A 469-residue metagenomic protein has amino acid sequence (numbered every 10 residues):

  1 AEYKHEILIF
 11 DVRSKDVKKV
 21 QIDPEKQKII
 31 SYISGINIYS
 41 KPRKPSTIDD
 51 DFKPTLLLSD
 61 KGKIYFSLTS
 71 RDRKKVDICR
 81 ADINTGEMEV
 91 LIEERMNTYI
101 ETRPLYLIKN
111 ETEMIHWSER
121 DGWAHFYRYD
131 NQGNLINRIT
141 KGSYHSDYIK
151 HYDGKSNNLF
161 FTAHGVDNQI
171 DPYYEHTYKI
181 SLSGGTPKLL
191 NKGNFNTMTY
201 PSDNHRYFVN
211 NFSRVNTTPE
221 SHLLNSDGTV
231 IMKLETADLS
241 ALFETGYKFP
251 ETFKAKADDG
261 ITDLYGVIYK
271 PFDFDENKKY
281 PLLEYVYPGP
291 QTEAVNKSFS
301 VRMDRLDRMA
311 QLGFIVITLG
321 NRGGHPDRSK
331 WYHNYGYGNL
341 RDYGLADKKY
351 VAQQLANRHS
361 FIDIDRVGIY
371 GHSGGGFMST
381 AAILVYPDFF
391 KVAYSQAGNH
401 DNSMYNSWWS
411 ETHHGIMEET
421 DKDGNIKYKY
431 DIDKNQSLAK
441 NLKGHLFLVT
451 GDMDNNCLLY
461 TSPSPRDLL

Functional and structural regions predicted by a protein language model:
A1-P219, L223-L224: Beta-propeller folds
V20, Y32, V76-D77, E220-S221 (+5 more regions): Short, solvent-exposed loop/turn and secondary-structure capping segments
T236-A237, F243-R358, I364, H372 (+1 more regions): Cap/lid segment of the alpha/beta-hydrolase catalytic domain
Q353-H359, I364-M404: Primarily recognizes the serine-hydrolase "nucleophile elbow" in alpha/beta-hydrolase and SGNH/GDSL folds
G398-G444: Mobile cap/lid helix-loop segments that gate and shape the active-site cleft of serine hydrolases
L448-T450: Short beta-strand/loop motif that positions the catalytic acidic residue of the alpha/beta-hydrolase fold
M453-N456: Acidic catalytic loop of the alpha/beta-hydrolase fold
Y460-L469: Single conserved hydrophobic/aromatic residue that forms the stacking wall/gate of nucleotide- or nucleobase-binding
